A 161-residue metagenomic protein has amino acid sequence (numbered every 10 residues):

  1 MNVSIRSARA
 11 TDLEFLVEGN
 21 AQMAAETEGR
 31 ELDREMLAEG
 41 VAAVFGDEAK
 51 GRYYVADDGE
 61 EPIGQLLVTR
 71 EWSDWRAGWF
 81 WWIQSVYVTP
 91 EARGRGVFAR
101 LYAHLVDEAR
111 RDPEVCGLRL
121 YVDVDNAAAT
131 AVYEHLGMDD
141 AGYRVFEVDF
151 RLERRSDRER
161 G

Functional and structural regions predicted by a protein language model:
S4-E18, G29: A short beta-loop-alpha structural element at the N-terminal edge of CoA-dependent acyl/N-acetyltransferase catalytic
A21-A43: Conserved GNAT-fold acetyl-CoA-binding loop/helix
A43-V55: A short helix-loop-beta-strand connector motif used in the catalytic cores of GNAT acetyltransferases and, in some
V55, E61-R70, Y87: Conserved beta-strand in the GNAT
I83-R93: A short, internal acetyl-CoA/4′-phosphopantetheine-binding micro-motif in the GNAT/acyltransferase core
A92, G96-H104: Conserved acetyl-CoA pyrophosphate-binding loop and the N-cap/start of the following alpha-helix in GNAT-like
A99, V124-G142: Conserved active-site alpha-helix within GNAT-family acetyltransferase domains
R110-Y121: Conserved GNAT acetyl-CoA-binding A-motif
